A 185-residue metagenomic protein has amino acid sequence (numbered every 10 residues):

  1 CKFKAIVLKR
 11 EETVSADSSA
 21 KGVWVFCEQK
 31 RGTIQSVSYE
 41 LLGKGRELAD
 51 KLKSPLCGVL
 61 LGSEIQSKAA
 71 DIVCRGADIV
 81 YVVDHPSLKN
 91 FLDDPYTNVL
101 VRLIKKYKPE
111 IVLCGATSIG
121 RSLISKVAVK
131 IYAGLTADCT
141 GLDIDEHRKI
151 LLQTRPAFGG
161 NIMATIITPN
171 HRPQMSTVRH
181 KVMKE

Functional and structural regions predicted by a protein language model:
F3-E185: N-terminal glycine-rich FAD/FM-binding segment characteristic of electron-transfer flavoproteins
